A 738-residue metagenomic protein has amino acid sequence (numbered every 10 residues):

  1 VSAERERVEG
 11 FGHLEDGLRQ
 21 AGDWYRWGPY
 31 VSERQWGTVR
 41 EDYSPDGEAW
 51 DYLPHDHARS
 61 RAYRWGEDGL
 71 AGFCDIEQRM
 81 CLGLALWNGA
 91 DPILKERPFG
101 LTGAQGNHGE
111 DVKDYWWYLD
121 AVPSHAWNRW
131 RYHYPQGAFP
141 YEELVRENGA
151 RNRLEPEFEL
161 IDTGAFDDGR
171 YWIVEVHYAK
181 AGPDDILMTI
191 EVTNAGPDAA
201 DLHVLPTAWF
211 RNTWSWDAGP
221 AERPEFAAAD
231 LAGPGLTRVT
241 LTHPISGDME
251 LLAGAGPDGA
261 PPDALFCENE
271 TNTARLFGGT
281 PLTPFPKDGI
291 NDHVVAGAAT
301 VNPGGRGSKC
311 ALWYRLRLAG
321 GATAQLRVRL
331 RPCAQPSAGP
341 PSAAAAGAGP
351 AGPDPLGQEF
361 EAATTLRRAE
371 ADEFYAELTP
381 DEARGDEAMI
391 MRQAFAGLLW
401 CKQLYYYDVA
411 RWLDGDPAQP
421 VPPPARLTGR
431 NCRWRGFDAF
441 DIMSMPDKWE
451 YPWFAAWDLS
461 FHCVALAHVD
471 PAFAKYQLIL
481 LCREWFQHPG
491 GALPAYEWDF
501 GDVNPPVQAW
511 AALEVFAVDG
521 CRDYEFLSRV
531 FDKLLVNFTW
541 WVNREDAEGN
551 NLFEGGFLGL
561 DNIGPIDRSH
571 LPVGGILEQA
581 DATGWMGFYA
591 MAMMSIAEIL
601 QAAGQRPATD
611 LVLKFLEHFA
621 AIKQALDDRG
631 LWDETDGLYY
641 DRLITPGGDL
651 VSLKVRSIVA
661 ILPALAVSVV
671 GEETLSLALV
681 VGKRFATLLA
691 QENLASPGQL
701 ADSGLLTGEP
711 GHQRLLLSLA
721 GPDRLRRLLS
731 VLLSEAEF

Functional and structural regions predicted by a protein language model:
S2-L53, H57-S60, M80, W87-F738: Acidic, mature catalytic/reactive cores of soluble proteins
L70: Basic, low-complexity intrinsically disordered segments
C74, G83-L86: Intrinsically disordered, low-complexity segments
